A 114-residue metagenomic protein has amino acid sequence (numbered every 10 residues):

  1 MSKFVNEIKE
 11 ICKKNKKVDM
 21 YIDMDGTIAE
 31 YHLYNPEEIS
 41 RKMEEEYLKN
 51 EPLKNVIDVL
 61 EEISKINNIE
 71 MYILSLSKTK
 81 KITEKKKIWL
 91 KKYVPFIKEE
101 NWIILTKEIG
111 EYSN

Functional and structural regions predicted by a protein language model:
M1-K54: Active-site neighborhood of HAD-like aspartate-dependent phosphohydrolases
N6-I8, D58, W102-K107: A generic local structural motif
K14, I66, Y93-F96: Alpha-helix C-cap/termination motif
N15-D19, N68, Y112-N114: A general structural motif
E51-P52, V56-L90: Substrate-recognition element of Asp-dependent hydrolases with the DxDx(T/V) motif
L74-N114: Substrate-recognition "cap/lid" segment bordering the active-site pocket of phosphatases
